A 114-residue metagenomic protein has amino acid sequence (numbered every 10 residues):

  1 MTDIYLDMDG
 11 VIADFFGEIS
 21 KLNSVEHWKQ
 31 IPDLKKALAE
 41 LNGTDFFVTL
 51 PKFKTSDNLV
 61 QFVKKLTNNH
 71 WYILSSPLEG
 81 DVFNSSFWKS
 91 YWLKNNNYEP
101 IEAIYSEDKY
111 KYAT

Functional and structural regions predicted by a protein language model:
M1, K65-T67, K111-T114: Flexible, charged surface loops at secondary-structure boundaries
M1-T44: Active-site neighborhood of HAD-like aspartate-dependent phosphohydrolases
G10-A13, E18-I19, P77-D81, K109-K111: Short, solvent-exposed loop/turn segments at secondary-structure junctions
T44-P51, Y110-A113: Noncatalytic linker/hinge segments flanking ATPase motor cores
F47-K52, S56-K89, L93: Substrate-recognition element of Asp-dependent hydrolases with the DxDx(T/V) motif
I101-T114: Conserved Lys-Pro-Asp/Glu-containing loop-to-beta segment of HAD-superfamily phosphomonoesterases, centered on
